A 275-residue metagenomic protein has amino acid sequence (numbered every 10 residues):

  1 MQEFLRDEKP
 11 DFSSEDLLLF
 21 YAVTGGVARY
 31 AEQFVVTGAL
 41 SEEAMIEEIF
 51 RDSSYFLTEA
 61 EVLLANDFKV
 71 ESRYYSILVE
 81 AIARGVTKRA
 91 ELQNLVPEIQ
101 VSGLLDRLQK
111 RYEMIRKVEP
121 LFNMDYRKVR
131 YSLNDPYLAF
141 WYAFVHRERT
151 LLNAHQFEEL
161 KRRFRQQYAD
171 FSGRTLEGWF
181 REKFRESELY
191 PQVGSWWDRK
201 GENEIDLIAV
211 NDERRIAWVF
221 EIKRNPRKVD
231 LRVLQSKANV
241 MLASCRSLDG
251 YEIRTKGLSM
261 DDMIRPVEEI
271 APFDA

Functional and structural regions predicted by a protein language model:
Q2, Y21, E91-N94: The alpha-helix within a helix-turn-helix
L5-L63: Amphipathic alpha-helical "lid/sensor" segments that cap RecA-like P-loop NTPase cores
T24, F68, S72, L95-E98 (+3 more regions): Conserved phosphate/pyrophosphate-binding and hydrolysis machinery centered on Walker-type P-loop NTPases, extending
G25-R29, R111-E113, N134: P-loop NTPase catalytic cores that bind/hydrolyze ATP
S41-L92: Winged-helix-like regulatory helical subdomains adjacent to P-loop NTPase cores
L95-E113: Short amphipathic alpha-helical interaction segments
R116-E119: Beta-hairpin "wing" of winged helix-turn-helix
L121, R127-A275: A cross-kingdom feature that marks ATP-driven nucleic-acid transaction machinery
